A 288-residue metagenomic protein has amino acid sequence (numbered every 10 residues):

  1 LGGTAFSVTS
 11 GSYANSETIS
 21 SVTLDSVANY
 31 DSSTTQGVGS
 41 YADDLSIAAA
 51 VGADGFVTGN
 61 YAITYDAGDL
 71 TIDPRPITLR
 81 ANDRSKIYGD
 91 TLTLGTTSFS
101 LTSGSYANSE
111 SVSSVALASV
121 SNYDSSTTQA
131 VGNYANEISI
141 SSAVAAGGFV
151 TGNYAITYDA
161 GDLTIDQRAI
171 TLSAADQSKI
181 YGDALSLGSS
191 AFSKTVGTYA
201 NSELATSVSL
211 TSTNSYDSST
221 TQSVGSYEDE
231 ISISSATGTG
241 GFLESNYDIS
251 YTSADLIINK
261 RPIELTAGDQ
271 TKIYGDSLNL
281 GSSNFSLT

Functional and structural regions predicted by a protein language model:
L1-T288: Solvent-exposed beta-strand/loop surfaces, strongest in extracytoplasmic domains of secreted and cell-surface proteins
